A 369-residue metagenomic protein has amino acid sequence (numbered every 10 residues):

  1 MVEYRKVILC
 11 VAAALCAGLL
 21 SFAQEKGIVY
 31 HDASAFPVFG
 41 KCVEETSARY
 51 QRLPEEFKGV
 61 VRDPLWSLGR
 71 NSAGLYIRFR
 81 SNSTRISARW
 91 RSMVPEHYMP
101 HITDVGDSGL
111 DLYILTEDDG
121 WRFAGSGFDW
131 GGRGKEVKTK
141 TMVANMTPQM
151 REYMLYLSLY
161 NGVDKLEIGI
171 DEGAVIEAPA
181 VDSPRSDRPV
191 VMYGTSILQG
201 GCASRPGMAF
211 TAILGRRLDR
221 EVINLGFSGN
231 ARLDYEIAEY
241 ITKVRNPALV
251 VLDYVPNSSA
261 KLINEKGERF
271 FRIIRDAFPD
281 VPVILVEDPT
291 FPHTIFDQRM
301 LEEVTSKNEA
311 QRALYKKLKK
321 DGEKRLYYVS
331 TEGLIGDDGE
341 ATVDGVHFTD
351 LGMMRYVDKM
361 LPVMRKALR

Functional and structural regions predicted by a protein language model:
V2, D234-R369: Alpha-helical cap/lid subdomain in secreted, periplasmic, or secretory-pathway luminal O-acyl-processing enzymes
V2-E3, A12, L19-P189, L368-R369: N-terminal secretory targeting modules
H97-P100, Q199-C202, S258-K261, T294-I295: A generic structural signal for short coil/turn motifs at secondary-structure boundaries
L166-I168, C202-P206, D234: Short, solvent-exposed loop/turn and secondary-structure capping segments
D187-M208: Catalytic nucleophile-elbow at a beta strand-turn-alpha helix junction centered on a G-D-S/GDSL motif, marking
T211-N224, K316: Short helix-loop-beta junction
L225-R232: Short beta->alpha junction loops
